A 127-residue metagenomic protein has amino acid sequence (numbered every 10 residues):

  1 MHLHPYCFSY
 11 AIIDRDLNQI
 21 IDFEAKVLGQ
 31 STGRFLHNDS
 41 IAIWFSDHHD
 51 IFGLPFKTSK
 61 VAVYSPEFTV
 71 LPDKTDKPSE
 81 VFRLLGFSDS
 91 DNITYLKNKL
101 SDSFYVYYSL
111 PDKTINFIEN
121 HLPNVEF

Functional and structural regions predicted by a protein language model:
M1-F8, H37-H49, F87-N92: Short N-terminal helix-initiation segments at or just after the protein's N-terminus
M1-I21: Gly/Thr-rich phosphate-binding beta-strand-loop-beta motif of the actin/hexokinase/Hsp70
I21-W44: Nucleic-acid-processing active sites and adjacent nucleic-acid-binding tracks, predominantly divalent metal-dependent
D22-A25, D47-D50, L54-F127: Active-site neighborhood for divalent-cation/phosphate handling
